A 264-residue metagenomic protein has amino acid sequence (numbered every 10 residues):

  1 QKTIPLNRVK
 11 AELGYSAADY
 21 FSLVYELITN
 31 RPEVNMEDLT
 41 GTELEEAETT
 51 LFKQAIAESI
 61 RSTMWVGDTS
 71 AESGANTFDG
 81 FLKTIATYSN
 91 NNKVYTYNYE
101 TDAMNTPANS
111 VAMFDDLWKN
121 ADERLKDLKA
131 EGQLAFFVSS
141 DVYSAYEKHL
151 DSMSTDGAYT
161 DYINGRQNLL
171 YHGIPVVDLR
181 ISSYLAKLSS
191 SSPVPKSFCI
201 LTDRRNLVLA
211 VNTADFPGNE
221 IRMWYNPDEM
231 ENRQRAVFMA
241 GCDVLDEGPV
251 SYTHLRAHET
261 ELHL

Functional and structural regions predicted by a protein language model:
Q1-T29: Assembly/oligomerization interface modules of large self-assembling protein complexes
L23-V24, R61, A145-E147: Short helix/loop capping segments that flank catalytic or ligand/cofactor-binding pockets
P32-N120: Alpha-helical scaffold segments that mediate packing/assembly in large oligomeric complexes
A112-N212: Extended oligomerization regions of viral-like shell subunits
D215-R222, P227, E231-R235: Membrane-proximal bilayer-interacting regions
P249-S251: Acidic, proline/serine/threonine- and glycine-rich low-complexity intrinsically disordered segments
T253-L262: Conserved small/polar residues in nucleotide/adenosyl-binding loops
